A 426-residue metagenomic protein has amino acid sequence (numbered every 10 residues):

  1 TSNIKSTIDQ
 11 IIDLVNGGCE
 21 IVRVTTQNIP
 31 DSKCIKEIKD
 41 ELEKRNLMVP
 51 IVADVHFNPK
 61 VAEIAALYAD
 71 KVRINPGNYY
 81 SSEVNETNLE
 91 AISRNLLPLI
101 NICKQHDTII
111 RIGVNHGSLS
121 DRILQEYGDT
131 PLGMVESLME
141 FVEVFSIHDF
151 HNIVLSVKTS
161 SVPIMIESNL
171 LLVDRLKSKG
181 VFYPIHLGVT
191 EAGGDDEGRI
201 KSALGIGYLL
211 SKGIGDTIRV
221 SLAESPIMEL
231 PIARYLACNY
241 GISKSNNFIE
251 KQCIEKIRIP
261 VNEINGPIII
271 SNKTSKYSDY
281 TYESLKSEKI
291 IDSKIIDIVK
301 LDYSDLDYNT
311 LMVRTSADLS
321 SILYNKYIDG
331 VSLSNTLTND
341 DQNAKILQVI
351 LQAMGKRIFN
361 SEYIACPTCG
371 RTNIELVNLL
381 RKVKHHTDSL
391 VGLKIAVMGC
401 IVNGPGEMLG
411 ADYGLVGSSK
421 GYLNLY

Functional and structural regions predicted by a protein language model:
T1-S2, T26-P30, I51, V55-V61 (+9 more regions): Active-site-proximal loop/turn and secondary-structure-junction residues that shape catalytic pockets, frequently
S2-D13, F57-E63, K201-I206, T315-L319: Short, acidic/polar
D9-N28, Y68, N272-Y282: Catalytic domains of carbohydrate-active enzymes, especially glycoside hydrolases
V15-L42, P76-N88, I153-V162: Glycine-rich, proline-tolerant flexible connector loops at the mouths of alpha/beta enzymes
R23, D70-R73, R111, I218-R219 (+3 more regions): Conserved beta-strand positions in the central sheet of alpha/beta enzyme cores
P30-A53, I92-D107, L172-V181, G241-I242 (+1 more regions): Alpha-helix-loop-beta-strand connector modules within alpha/beta enzyme cores
V49-R111: Hydrophobic or amphipathic alpha-helical targeting/insertion segments
N101, I123-I268, Y282-L390, K394-V397: Catalytic alpha/beta core domains of metabolic enzymes, predominantly
